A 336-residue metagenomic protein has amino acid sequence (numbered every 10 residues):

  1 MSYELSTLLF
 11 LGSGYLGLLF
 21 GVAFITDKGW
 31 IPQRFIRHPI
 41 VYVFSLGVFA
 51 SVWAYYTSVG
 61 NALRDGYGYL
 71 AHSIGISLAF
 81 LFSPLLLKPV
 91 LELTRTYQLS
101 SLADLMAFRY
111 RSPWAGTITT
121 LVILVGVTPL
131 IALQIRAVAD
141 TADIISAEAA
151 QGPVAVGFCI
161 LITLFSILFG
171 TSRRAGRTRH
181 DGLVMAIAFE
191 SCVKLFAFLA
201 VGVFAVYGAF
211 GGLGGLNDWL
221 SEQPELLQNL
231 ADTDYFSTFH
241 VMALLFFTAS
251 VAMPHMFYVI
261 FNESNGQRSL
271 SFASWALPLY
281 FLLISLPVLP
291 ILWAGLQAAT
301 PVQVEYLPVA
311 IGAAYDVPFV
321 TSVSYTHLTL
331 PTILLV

Functional and structural regions predicted by a protein language model:
M1-T57, G157-V184, F189, L195: Membrane-interface "cap" regions at the ends of multi-pass membrane proteins
Y3-G14, P39, A71-G75, A115-I118 (+4 more regions): Alpha-helical transmembrane segments of integral membrane proteins
G14, L18, I118-L133, F165 (+3 more regions): Selective recognition of specific alpha-helical transmembrane segments in multi-pass small-molecule
T26-W30, G66, V90-Q98, A142 (+9 more regions): Membrane-interfacial segments
W30-F35, A107-S112, Q228-T233, A313-Y315: Helix-boundary and loop/linker segments of multi-pass membrane transporters
R34-Q98, V241-A249, M256-N262, R268-V302 (+2 more regions): Membrane-interface helix-loop-helix modules in multi-pass membrane proteins
A71-S172, G176, V241-A249, H255-Y258 (+3 more regions): Helix-loop-helix module between adjacent transmembrane segments
S146-V154, A205-F246, V320: Helix-loop-helix junctions that connect adjacent transmembrane segments in multi-pass membrane transporters
